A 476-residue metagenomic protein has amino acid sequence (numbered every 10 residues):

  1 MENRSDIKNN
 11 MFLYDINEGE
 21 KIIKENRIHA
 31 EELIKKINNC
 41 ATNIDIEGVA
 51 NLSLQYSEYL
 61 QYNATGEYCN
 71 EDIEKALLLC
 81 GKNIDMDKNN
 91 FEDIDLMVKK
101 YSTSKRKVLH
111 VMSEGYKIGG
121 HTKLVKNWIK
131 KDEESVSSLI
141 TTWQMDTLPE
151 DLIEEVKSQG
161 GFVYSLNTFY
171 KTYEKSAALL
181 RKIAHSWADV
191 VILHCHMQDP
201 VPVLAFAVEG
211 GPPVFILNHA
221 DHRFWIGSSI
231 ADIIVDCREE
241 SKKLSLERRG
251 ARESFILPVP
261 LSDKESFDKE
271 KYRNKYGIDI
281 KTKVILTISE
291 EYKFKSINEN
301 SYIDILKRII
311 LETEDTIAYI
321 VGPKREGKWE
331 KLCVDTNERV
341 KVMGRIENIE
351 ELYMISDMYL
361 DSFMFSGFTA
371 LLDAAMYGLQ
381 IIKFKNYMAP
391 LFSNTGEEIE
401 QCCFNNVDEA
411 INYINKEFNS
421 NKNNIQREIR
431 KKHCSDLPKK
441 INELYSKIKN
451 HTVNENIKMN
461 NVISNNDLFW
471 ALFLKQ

Functional and structural regions predicted by a protein language model:
E2-F162: N-terminal subdomain of nucleotide-sugar transferases
I16-G19, I23-K24, E31-G48, N421-Q476: C-terminal amphipathic helix plus adjacent low-complexity, charged tail appended to glycosyltransferase catalytic
L60-E74, I226-S254, K328-K331: A short, active-site helix/loop in glycosyltransferases that binds the activated sugar's phosphate group
T122-K130, E239-C333, E338, V342: Conserved catalytic-core segment of nucleotide-activated headgroup transferases in glycan assembly
F169-A177, P323-G327, V340-L352, S366-G367: Conserved active-site histidine-acidic residue motif and adjacent donor-binding/catalytic loop of glycosyltransferases
L180-S186, E347-D357, M376: Short acidic alpha-helix that forms the nucleotide-activated donor recognition element in Leloir-type transferases
S186-I192, M354-S366, L379: Acidic donor-binding loop of glycosyltransferase active sites
S362-K431: Catalytic binding pocket for nucleotide-activated donors in carbohydrate/polymer assembly enzymes
